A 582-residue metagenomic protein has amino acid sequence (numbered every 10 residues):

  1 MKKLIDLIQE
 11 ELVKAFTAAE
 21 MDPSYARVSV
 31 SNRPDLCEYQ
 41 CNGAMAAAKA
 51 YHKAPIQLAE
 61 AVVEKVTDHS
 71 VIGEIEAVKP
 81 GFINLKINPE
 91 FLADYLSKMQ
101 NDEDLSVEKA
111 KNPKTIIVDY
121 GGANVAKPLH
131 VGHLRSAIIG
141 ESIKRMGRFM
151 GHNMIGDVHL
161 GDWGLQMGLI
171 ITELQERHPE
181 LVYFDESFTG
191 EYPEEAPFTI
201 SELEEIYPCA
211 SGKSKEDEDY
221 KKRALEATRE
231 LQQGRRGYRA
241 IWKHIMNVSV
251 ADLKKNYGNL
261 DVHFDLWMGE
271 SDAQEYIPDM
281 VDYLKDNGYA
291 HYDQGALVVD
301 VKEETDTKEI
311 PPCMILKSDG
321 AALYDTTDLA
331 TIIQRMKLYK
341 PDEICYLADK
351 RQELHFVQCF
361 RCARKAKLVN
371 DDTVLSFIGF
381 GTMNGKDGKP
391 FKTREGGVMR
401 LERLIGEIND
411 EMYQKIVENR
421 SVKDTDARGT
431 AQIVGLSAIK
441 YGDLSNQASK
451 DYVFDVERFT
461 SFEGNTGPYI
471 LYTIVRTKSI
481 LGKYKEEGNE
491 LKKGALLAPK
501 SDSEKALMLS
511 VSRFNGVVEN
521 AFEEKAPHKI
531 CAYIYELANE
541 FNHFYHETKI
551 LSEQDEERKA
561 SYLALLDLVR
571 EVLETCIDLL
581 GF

Functional and structural regions predicted by a protein language model:
M1-A93, A110-F582: Non-catalytic interaction-recognition regions
D94-M99: Short, charged, solvent-exposed linker or helix-capping segments at domain edges/interfaces that act as flexible hinges
Q100-K111: Flexible, low-complexity linker/hinge segments
